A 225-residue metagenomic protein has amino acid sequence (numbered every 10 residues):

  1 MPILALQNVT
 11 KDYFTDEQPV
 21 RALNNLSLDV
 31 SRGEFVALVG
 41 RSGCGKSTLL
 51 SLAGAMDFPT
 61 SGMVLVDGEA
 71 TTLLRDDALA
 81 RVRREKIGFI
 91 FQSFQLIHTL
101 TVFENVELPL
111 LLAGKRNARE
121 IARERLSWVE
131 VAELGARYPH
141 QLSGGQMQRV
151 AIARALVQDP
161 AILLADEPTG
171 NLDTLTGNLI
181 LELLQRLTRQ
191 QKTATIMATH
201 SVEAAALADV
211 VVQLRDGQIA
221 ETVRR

Functional and structural regions predicted by a protein language model:
P2-L214: ABC family nucleotide-binding domain
L73, R224-R225: Short amphipathic beta-strand/extended segments with alternating polar/hydrophobic composition
V211-V223: H-loop (His-switch) and adjacent beta-strand-loop-beta switch element of ABC-type ATPase nucleotide-binding domains
